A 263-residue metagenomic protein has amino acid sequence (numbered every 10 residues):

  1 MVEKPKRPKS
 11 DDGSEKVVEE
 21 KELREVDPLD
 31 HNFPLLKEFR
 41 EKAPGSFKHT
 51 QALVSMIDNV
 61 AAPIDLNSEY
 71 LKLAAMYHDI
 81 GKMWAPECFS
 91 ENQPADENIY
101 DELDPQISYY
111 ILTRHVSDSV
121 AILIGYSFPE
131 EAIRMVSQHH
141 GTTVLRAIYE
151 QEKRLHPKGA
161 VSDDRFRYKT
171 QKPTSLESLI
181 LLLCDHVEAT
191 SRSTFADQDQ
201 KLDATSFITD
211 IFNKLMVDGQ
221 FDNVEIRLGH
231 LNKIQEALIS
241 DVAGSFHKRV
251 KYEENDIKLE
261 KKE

Functional and structural regions predicted by a protein language model:
M1-R40: Non-catalytic interface/linker regions that flank or bridge core catalytic/transmembrane domains
E3, P8-S10, D27-D30, D65 (+5 more regions): Serine/threonine-rich low-complexity intrinsically disordered regions
P5-R7, E260-E263: Long, low-complexity, intrinsically disordered segments
S14-E15, A61, F221: Low-complexity, compositionally biased segments
L36-H49, V54-Q200, D210-D218, L228: Divalent metal-dependent catalytic cores for phosphoryl transfer on phosphate-bearing substrates
K201, Q220-K262: Long, hydrophobic alpha-helical segments that serve as membrane-spanning/inserting helices
